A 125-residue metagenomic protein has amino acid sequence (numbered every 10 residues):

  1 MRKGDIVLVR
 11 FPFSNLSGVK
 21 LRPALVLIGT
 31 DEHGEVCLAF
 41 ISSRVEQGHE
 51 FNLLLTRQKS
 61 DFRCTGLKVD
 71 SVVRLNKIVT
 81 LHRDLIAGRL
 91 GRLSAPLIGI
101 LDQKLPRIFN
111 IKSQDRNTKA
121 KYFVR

Functional and structural regions predicted by a protein language model:
M1-R125: Conserved functional hotspots at enzyme active or ligand-binding sites that engage polyanionic ligands
